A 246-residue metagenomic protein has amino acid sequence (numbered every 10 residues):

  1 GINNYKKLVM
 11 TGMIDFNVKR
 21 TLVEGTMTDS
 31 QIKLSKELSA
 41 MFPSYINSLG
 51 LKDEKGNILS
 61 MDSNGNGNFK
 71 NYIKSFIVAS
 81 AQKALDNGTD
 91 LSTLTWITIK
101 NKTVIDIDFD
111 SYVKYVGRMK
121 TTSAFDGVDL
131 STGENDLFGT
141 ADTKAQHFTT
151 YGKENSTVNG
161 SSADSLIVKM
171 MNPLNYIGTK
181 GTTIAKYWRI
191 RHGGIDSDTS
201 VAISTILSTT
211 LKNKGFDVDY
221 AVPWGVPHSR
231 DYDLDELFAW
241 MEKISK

Functional and structural regions predicted by a protein language model:
G1-T179: Accessory cap/linker subdomain of secreted extracellular hydrolases
Y176-T183, S245-K246: Surface-exposed acidic, glycine-flexible loop patches that form ligand/cofactor-binding and adhesion interfaces
A185-G193: Catalytic His-Asp charge-relay segment
G193-D196, D219-R230: Histidine-bearing beta->alpha loop at or near hydrolase active sites
S200, S204-S208: Short, highly selective alpha-helical patches that border small-molecule cofactor pockets in redox/cofactor-processing
A202, S229, F238: Mobile, glycine-rich extracellular loop/lid and propeptide segments that shape or gate substrate/ligand access
L207-D217, W240-M241: Short, well-ordered beta-strand segments
L234-K246: Catalytic active-site module of serine/aspartate enzymes centered on a nucleophile-bearing elbow/loop
